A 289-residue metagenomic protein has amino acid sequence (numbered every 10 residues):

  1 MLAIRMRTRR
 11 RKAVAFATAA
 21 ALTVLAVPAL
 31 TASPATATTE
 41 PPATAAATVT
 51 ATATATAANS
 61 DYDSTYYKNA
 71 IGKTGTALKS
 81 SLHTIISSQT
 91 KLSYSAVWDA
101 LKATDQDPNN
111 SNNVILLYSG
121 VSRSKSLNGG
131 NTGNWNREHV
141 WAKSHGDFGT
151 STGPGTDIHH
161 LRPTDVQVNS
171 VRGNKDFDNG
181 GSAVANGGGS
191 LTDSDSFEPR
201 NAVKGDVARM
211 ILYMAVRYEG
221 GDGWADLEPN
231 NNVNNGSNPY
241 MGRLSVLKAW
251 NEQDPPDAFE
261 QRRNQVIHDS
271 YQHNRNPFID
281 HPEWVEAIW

Functional and structural regions predicted by a protein language model:
M1-T39: Secretory targeting and sorting signals
R10-A17, A47, T84, F148 (+1 more regions): Intrinsically disordered, low-complexity segments enriched in polar/charged small residues
T23-G120, W284-W289: N-terminal module-boundary/linker segments of secreted carbohydrate-active enzymes
G72-A77, S122-G129, L247: A broad, low-specificity signal for short, low-complexity segments enriched in glycine/proline and polar/charged
V114-L116, G120-L127, N131-N134: Short, His- and charge-rich active-site/binding loops that engage polyanionic ligands
G129-W289: Domain-level detector of nuclease and nuclease-like folds in predominantly extracellular/periplasmic contexts
